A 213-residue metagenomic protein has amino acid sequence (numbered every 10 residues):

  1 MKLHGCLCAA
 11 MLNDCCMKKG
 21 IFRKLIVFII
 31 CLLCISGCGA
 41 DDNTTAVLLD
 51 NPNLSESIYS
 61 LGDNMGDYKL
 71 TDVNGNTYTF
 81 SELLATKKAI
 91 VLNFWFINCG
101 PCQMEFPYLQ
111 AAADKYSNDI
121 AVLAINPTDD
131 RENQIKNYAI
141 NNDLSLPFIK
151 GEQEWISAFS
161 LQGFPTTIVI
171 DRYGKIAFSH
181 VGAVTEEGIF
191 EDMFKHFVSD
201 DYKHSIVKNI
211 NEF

Functional and structural regions predicted by a protein language model:
K2-K69, I189, I210-F213: N-terminal targeting signals for export/organelle localization
K69-I90: A short beta-strand-turn-helix
T86-I90, N118-A121, L144-L146: Loop/turn elements at helix/coil->beta-strand transitions in domains of secreted/extracellular proteins
K88-I90, W95-N98, G163: Short pre-active-site segment immediately N-terminal to redox-active cysteine/selenocysteine motifs in thiol-based
I97-M104, T166: C-type cytochrome heme c attachment motif
Q103-N142, G151-A158: Structural microenvironment flanking redox-active thiols in thiol-disulfide oxidoreductases
K136-Y173, V181: Short, internal strand/loop/helix patches that form the active-site neighborhood or redox-interaction surface
V169-F213: Thiol-/selenol-based redox modules, centered on thioredoxin-like and closely related oxidoreductase domains
